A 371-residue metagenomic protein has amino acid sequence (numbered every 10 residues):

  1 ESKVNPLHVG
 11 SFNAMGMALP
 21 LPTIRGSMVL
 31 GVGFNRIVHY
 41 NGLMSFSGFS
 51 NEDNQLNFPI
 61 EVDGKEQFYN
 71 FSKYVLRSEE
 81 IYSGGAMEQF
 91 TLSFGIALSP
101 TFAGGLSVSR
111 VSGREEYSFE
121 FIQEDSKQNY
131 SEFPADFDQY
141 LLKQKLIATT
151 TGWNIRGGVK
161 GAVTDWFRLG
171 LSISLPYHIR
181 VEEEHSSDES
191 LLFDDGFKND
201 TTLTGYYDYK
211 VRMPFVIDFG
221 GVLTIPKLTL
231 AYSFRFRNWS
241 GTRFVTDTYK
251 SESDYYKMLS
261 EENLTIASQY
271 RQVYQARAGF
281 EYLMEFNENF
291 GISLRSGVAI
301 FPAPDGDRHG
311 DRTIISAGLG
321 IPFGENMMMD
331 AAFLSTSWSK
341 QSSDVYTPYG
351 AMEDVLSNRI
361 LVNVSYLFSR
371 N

Functional and structural regions predicted by a protein language model:
E1-V9: Surface-exposed strand-loop-strand hairpins of Gram-negative outer-membrane beta-barrel proteins
H8-S11, R25: Generic structural signal for well-ordered secondary structure
A14-G16: A structural-propensity feature for long, helix-poor, extended segments
A18-N371: Outer-membrane beta-barrel porins/channels
